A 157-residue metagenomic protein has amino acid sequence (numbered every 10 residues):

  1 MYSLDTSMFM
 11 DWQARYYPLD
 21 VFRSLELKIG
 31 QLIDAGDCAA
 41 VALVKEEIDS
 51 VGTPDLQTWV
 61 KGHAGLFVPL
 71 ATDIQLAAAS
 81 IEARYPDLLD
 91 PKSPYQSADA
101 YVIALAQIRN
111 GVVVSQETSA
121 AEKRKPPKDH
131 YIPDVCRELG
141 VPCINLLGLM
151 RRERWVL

Functional and structural regions predicted by a protein language model:
M1-A40, E47-K61: Short, well-structured N-terminal submotif of metal-dependent ribonuclease cores
F22, S119-L157: Acidic, PIN/NYN-like endoribonuclease modules and their adjacent C-terminal/linker elements
L32, A42-Q96, W155: PIN-domain endoribonuclease scaffold, especially VapC-family toxins
D37, A64, Q107-N110, G140: Residue-level detector of structured alpha->beta connecting loops
A39-A42, C136: Short internal beta-strands
D55-L56, V102, I132, L146: Residues within well-ordered alpha-helices
L70-D134: Active-site neighborhoods of divalent-metal-dependent phosphate/nucleic-acid chemistry enzymes
